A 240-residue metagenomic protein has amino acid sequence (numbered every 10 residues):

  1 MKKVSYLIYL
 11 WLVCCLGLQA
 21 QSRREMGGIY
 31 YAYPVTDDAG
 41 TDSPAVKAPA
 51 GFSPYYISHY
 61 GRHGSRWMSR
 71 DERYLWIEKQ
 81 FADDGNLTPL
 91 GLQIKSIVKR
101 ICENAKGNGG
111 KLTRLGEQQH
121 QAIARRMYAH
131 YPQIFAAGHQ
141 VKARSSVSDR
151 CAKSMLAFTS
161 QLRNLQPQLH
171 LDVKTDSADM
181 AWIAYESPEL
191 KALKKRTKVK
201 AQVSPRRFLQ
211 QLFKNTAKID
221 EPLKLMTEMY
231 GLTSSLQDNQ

Functional and structural regions predicted by a protein language model:
M1-S22: Bacterial Sec-dependent N-terminal signal peptides
Q21-H139, S148-Q240: Signature for phosphate-centric chemistry
A143-S145: N-terminal helix-rich structural modules
